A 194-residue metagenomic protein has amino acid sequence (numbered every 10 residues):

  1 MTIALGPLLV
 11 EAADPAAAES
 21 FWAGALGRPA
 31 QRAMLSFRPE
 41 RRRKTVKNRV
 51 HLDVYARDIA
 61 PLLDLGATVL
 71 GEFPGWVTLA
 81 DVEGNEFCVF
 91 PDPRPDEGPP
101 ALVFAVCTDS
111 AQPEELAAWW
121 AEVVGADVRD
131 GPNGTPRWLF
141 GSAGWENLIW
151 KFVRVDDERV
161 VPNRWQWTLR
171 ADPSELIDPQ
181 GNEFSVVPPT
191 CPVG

Functional and structural regions predicted by a protein language model:
M1-G71, A80-G134, L139-G194: Glyoxalase I/VOC metalloenzyme domain signal
P74: Short coil/loop residues immediately preceding or within conserved phosphate-binding loops of NTP-utilizing enzyme
